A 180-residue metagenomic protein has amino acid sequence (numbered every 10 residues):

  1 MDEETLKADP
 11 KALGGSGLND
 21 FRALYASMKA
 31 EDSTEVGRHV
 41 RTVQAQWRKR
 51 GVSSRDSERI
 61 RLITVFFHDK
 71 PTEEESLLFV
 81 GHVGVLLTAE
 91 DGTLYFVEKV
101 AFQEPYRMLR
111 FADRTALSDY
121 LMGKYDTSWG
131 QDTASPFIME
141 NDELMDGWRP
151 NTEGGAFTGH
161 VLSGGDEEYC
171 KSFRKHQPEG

Functional and structural regions predicted by a protein language model:
M1-D69, L77-V80, T88-A101: Acidic/His-rich structured neighborhood in mature extracellular/periplasmic domains
T93-Q103, F111-G180: Low-complexity, Gly/Ser/Thr/Pro-rich intrinsically disordered linker/tail segments
